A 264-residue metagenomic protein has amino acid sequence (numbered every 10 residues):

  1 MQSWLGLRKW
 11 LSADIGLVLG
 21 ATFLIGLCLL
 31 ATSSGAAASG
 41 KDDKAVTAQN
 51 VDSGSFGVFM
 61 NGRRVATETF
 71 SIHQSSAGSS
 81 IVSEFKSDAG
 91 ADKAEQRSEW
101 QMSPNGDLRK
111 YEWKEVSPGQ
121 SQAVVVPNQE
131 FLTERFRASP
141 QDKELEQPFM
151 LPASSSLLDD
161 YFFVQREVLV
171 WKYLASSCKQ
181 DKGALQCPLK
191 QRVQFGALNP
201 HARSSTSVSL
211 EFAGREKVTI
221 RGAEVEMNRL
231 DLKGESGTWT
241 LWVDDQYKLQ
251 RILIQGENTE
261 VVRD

Functional and structural regions predicted by a protein language model:
M1-S12: N-terminal secretory signal peptides that target proteins for export/translocation
L7, G16, A37-A38: Low-complexity, intrinsically disordered segments with a bias for serine/threonine
L11, S39-G40, L157: Exposed, low-complexity/repetitive linear segments and helix-based recognition motifs, biased toward charged/polar
L11-D14, A21: Generic short amphipathic/hydrophobic targeting helices enriched at N-termini, encompassing Sec-type signal peptides
V18-A31: Bacterial N-terminal signal peptides
G35-A138, A175-D264: Acidic, serine/threonine-rich low-complexity disordered tracts
A138-D159: Acidic/charged, solvent-exposed loop-and-adjacent secondary-structure segments enriched in E/D, K/R, S/T, and G/P
S139, F163-S176: Long terminal segments
